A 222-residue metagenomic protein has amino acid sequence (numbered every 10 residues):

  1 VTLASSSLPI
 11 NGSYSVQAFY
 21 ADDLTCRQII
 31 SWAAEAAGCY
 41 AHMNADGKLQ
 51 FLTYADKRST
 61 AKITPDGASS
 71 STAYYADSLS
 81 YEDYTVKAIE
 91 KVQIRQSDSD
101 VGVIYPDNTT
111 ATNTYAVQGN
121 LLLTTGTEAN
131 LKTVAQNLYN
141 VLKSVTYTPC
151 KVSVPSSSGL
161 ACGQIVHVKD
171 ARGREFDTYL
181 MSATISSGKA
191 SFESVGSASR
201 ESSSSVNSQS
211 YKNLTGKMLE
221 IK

Functional and structural regions predicted by a protein language model:
V1-D83, E128: Charged- and aromatic-enriched interaction segments used to assemble and dock large macromolecular complexes
N11-S13, L142, G159: Generic signal for short, ordered secondary-structure residues within or immediately flanking folded domains
R27-I30, I89, A135, Y139: Extracytoplasmic/secreted envelope proteins and their assembly/folding machinery, especially bacterial periplasmic
A37, A41, A135, Y139-T146: Sec/Tat-exported extracytoplasmic proteins
Q50-Y54, R58-G126, K132, S144-K222: Acidic, low-complexity/disordered segments
